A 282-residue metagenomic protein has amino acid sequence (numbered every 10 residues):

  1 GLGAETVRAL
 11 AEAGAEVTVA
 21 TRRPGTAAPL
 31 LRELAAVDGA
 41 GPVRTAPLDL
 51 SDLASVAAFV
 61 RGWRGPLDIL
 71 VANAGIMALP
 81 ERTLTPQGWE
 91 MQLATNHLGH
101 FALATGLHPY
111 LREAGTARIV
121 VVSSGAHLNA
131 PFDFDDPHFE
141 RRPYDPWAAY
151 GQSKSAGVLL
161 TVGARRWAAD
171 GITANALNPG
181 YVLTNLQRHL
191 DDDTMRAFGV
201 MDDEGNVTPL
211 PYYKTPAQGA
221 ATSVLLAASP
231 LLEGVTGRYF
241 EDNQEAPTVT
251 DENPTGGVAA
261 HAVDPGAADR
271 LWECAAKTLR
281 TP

Functional and structural regions predicted by a protein language model:
G1-M195, K277-P282: Rossmann-fold NAD(P)H-dependent dehydrogenase/reductase core
V19, L48, P211, A260-V263: Pocket-edge positions in alpha/beta enzyme catalytic cores
A57-G65, T250-A260: Short, charged low-complexity intrinsically disordered segments located at boundaries of structured domains
S153, V200-T255, V263-D269, E273: C-terminal helical subdomain
T194-G199, A260: A catalytic-pocket lid/entrance helix-loop region that shapes and gates access to the active site across common
